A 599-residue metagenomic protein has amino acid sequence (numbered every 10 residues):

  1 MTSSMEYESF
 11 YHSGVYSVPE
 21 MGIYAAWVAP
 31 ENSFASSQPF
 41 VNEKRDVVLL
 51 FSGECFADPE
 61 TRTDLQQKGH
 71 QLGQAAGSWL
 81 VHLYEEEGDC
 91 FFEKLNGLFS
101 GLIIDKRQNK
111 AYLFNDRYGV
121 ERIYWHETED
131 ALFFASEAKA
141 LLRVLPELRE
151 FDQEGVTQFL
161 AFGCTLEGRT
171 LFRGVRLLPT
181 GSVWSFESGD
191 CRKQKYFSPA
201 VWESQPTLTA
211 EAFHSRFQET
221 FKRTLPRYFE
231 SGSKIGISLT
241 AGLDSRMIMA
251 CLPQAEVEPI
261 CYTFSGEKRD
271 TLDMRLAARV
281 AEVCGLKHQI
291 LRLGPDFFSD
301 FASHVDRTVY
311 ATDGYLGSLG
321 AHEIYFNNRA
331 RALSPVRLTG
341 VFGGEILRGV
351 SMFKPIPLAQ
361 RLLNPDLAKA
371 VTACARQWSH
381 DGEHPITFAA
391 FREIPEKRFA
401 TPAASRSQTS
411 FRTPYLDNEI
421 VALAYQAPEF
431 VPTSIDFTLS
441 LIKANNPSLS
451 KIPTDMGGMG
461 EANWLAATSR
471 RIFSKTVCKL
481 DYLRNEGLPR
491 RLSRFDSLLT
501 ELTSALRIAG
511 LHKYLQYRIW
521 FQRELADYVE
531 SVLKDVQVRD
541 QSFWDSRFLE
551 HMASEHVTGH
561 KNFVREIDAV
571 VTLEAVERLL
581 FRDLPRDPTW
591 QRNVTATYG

Functional and structural regions predicted by a protein language model:
M1-D296, H304-V305, V571, E577-L579 (+1 more regions): Cysteine-centered catalytic environments shared across enzyme families
F10-H12, V18-P19, G174-P179, L319 (+3 more regions): Adenosyl-5′-phosphate
E93-L95, L243-D244, L272, G317-H322 (+2 more regions): Short, glycine/acidic-rich beta->alpha junctions
Q218-L225, G320-N327, R331: Short, hydrophobic/amphipathic alpha-helical packing segments that form internal helix faces or helix-helix interfaces
E230-G232, A330-P335: Glycine-rich phosphate-binding loop signature in dinucleotide/nucleotide-binding domains
I235-I237, V336-T339: Short glycine-rich phosphate-binding loop at a beta-alpha junction
D244, F342-G343: Catalytic metal-binding/acid-base residues of hydrolase active sites
G266-N327, G344-L362, W378-D381, Q408-T409 (+1 more regions): ATP-dependent adenylate-handling ligase core
